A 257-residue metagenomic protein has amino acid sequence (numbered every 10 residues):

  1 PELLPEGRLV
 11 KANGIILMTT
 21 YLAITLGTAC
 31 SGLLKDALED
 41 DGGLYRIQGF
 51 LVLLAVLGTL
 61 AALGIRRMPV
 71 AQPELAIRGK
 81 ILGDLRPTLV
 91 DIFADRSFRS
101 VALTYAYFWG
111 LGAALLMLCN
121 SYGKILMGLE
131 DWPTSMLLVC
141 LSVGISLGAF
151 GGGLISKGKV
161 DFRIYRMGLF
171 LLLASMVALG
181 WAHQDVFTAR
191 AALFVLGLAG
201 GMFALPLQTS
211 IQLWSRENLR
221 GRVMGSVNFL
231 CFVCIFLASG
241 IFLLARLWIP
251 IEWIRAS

Functional and structural regions predicted by a protein language model:
P1-S257: Alpha-helical transmembrane-bundle signature of multi-pass membrane transport and export proteins
